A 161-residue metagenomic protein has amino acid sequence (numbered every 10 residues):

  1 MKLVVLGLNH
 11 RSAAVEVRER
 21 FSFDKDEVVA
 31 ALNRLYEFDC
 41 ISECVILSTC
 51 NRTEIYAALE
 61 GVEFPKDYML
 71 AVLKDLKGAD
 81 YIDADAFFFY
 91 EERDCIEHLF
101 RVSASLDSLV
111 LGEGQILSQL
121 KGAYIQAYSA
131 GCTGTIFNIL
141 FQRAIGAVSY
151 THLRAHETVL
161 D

Functional and structural regions predicted by a protein language model:
M1-S108: A glycine-rich (often HGG/GG-containing) alpha/beta subdomain
A14, A155-H156: Hydrophobic alpha-helical elements and their junctions with loops/disorder across both membrane and soluble proteins
D26-E27, S129-G131, D161: Alpha-helix boundary/interfacial micro-motifs
D83-R154: Glycine/serine-rich phosphate-binding loop and adjoining beta1-alpha1 elements at the start of nucleotide-handling
H152, V159-D161: Single conserved hydrophobic/aromatic residue that forms the stacking wall/gate of nucleotide- or nucleobase-binding
